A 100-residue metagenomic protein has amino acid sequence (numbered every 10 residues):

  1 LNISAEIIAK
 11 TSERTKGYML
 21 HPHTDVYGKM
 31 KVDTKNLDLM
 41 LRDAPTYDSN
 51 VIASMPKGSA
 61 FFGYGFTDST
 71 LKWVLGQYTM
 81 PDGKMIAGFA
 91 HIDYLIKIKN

Functional and structural regions predicted by a protein language model:
L1-P22, N100: Long, non-globular low-complexity/IDR segments in eukaryotic proteins
N2-I7, A53-D93: SH3/SH3-like beta-barrel superfamily modules
S4-A5, H23, K29, L95: Low-complexity, intrinsically disordered short peptide segments enriched in small/polar/basic residues
T15-N36: Short beta-strand/loop turn elements enriched in aromatics
P45-N50: Short alpha-helix capping/helix-loop boundary micro-motifs
Y94-I96, N100: Intrinsically disordered, low-complexity, charged/polar segments
